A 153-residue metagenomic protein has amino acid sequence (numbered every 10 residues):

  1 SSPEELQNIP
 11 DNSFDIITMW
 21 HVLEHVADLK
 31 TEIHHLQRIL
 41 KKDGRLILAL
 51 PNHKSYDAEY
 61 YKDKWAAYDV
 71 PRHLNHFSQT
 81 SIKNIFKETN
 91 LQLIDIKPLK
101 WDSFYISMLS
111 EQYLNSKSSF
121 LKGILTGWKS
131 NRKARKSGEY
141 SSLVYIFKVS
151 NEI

Functional and structural regions predicted by a protein language model:
S1-Y61, H76-E88, W101, Y140-N151: Conserved SAM-binding loop
M19, V70, I94: Replace "UDP/GDP/ADP/TDP-sugars" with "nucleotide-sugars
W20, I47-L48, A66, L114-L121: N-terminal start-of-chain detector that recognizes signal peptides and the immediate post-cleavage beginning
Y61-V70, L109-S116: Short glycine/proline- and charge-enriched loop/turn segments that cap or connect secondary-structure elements
H73: Conserved glycine-rich, hydrophobic/aromatic-active-site segments that form phosphate/pyrophosphate or metal-binding
L91: Short phosphate-binding/catalytic loops that engage adenosine nucleotides
D95-I153: A C-terminal cap/extension of S-adenosyl-L-methionine-dependent methyltransferases that defines the acceptor-substrate
